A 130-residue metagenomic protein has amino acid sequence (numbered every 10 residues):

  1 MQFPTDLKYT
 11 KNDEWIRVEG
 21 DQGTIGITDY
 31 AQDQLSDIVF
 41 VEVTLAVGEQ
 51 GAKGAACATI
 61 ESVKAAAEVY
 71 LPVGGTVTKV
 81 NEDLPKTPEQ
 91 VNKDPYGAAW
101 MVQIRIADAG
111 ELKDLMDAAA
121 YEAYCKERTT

Functional and structural regions predicted by a protein language model:
M1-A55, K93-T130: Acidic, low-complexity mobile loops and tails
K8, K64, E68: ABC ATPase A-loop
D13-W15, I60, V69, T76-V77: Conserved hydrophobic positions within beta-strands
Q22, G74-T76: Structural motif
D29, K64, V73: A short beta-strand motif that forms part of the nucleic acid-binding face of small beta-barrel RNA-binding folds
G51, C57-A58, V77-T78: Generic structural signal for buried aliphatic residues
S62-A65, E82: Short, conserved catalytic or interaction motifs in soluble domains
T78-V102: Aromatic- and Lys/Arg-enriched surface recognition patch
